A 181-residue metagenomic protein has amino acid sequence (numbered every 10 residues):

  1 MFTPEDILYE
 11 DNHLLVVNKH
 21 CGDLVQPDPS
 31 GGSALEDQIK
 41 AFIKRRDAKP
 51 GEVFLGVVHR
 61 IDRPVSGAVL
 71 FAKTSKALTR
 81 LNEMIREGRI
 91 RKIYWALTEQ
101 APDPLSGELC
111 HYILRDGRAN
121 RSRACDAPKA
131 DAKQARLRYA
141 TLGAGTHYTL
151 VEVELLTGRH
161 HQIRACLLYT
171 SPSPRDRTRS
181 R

Functional and structural regions predicted by a protein language model:
M1-R175: RNA pseudouridine synthases
